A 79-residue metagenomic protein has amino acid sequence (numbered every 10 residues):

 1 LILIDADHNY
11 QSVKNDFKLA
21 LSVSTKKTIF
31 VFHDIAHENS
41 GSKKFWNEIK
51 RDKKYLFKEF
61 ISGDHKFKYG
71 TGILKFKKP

Functional and structural regions predicted by a protein language model:
L1-I4: Short SAM/SAH-binding signature in class I
D7: Short glycine-/small-residue-rich Rossmann-like dinucleotide-binding loops
Y10-P79: C-terminal substrate-binding/active-site "lid" region of AdoMet-derived donor-dependent transferases
